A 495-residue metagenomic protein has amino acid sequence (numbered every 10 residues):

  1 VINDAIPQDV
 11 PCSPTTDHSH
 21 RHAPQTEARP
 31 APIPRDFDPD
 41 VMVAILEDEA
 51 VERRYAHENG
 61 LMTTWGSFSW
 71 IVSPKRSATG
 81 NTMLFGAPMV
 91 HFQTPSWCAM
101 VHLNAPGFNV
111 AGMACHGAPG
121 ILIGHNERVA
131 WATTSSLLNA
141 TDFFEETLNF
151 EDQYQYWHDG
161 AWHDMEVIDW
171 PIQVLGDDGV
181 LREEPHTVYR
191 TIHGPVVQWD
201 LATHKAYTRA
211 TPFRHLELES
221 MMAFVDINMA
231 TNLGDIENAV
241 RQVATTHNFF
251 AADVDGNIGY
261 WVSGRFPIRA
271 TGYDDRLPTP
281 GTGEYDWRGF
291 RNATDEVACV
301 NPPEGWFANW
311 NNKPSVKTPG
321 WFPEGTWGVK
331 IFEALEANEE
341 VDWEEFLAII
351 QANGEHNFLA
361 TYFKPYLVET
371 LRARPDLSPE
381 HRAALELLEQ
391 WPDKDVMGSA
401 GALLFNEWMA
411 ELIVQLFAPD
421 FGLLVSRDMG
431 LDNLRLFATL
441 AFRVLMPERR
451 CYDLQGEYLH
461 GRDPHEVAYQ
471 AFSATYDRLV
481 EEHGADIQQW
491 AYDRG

Functional and structural regions predicted by a protein language model:
V1-F85, V90-H91, D255-G259, F266 (+3 more regions): Acidic, low-complexity N-terminal propeptides/linkers enriched in Ser/Thr/Asp/Gly that mediate export, maturation
C12, F37, T63-W65, K75-T79 (+4 more regions): Extracellular/periplasmic catalytic domains that process cell-envelope and extracellular macromolecules
T64, L103-G120, G124-R128, T133-W287: Glycine- and hydrophobic-rich flexible loops that cap the catalytic core of alpha/beta enzyme folds
A87, W131, N232, P302 (+3 more regions): Conserved structural-core and active-site-/substrate-pathway-adjacent residues in large, well-folded domains of enzymes
W97-L103: Short Gly/aromatic-enriched secondary-structure transition segments
P119, T141, T245-N338, K394 (+3 more regions): Hydrophobic alpha-helical segments
H158, T211-R214, D226-M229, K317-E324 (+3 more regions): Hydrophobic alpha-helical scaffolding
S220-N248, V254-D255, W321-E369: Proteins synthesized as precursors that undergo proteolytic processing into mature forms
